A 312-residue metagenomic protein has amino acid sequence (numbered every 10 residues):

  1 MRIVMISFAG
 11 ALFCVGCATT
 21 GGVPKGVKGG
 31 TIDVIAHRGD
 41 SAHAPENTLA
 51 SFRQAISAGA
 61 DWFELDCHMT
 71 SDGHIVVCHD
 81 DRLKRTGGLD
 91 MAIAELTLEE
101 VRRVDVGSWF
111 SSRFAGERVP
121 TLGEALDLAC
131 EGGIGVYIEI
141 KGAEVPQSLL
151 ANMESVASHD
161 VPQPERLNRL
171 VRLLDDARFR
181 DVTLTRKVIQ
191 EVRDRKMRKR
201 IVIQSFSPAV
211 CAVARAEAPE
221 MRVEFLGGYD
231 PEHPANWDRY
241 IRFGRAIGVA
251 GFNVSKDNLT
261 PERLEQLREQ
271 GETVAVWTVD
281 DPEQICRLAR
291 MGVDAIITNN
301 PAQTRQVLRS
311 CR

Functional and structural regions predicted by a protein language model:
M1-V4: Positively charged n-region of N-terminal signal peptides that target proteins for export
I6, V15-R312: Phosphate-group recognition and catalysis centered on beta-loop-alpha active-site segments
